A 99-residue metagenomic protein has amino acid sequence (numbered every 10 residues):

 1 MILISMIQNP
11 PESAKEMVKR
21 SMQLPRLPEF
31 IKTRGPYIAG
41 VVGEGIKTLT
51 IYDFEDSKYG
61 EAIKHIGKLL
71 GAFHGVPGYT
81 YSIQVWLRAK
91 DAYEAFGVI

Functional and structural regions predicted by a protein language model:
M1-H65, V85-I99: Short S/T/G/P-rich N-terminal loop/turn motif that feeds into the first structured element of a domain
G67-L69: Acidic/histidine-enriched, beta-strand-rich ligand/metal-binding domains
A72-L87: Conserved short beta-strand edge segments in small beta-sheet-based binding/regulatory domains
